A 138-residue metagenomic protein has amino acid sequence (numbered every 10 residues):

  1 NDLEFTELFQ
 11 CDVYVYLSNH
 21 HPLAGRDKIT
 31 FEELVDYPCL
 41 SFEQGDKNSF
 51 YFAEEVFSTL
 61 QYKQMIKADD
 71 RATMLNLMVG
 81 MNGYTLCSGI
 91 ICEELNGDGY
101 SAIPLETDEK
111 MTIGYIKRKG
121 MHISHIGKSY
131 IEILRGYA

Functional and structural regions predicted by a protein language model:
D2-C39, E43: Flexible hinge/capping segments at coil-to-helix
D2-D12, A72-G120: Beta-alpha-beta core module
H20-I29, T107-E109, G120-I126: Short helix-loop capping/hinge motifs at secondary-structure junctions, enriched in acidic/polar residues
F31, D36-L60, I123-I131: Secondary-structure junction motif
F50, D70-A72: Conserved glycosyltransferase catalytic-site signature
V56-M65, G99-Y100: A local structural motif
L134-A138: Periplasmic-binding protein-like
